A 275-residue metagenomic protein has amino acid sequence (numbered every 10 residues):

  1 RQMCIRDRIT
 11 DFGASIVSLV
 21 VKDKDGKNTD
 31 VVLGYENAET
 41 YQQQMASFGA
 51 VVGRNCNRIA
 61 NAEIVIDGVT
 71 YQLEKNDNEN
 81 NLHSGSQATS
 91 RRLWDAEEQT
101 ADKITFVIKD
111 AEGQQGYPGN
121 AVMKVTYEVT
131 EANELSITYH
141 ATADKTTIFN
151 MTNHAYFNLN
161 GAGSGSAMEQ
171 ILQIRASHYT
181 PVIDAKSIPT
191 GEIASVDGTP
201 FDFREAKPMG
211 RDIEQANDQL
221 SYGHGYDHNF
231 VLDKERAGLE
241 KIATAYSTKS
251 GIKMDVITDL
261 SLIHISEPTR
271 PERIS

Functional and structural regions predicted by a protein language model:
R1, F106-D110, T244-Y246: Short beta-strand segments that buttress and anchor functional surface loops
R1-Q2, R6-Y35, E39, C56 (+1 more regions): Beta-strand-rich N-terminal accessory domains
Q2, R6, T10-D11, A111-S164: Acidic, contiguous internal or C-terminal segments within carbohydrate-active enzymes that form a structured patch used
M3-I5, H264, P271-I274: Single conserved hydrophobic/aromatic residue that forms the stacking wall/gate of nucleotide- or nucleobase-binding
G34-Q87, L172, S187-I188, E192-S195 (+1 more regions): Active-site loop/turn microenvironments that scaffold catalytic and metal-binding pockets
T70-A132: Extended, loop-rich substrate-binding clefts of extracytoplasmic carbohydrate-active enzymes
H83-T89, W94-D95, D227, D233 (+2 more regions): Acidic/His-leaning functional-site neighborhoods
G163-T248, K253: Active-site/ligand-binding surface loops and adjacent short beta/alpha elements that line catalytic pockets across
